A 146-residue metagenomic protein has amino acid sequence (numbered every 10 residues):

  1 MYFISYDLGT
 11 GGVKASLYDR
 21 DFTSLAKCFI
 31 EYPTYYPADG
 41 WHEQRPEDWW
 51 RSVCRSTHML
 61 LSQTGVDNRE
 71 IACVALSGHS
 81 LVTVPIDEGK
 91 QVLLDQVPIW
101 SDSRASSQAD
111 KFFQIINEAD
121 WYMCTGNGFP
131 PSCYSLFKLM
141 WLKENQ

Functional and structural regions predicted by a protein language model:
M1-D95: N-terminal glycine/serine-rich phosphate-binding loop of ATP-dependent small-molecule kinases, especially carbohydrate
H58-Q146: Glycine-rich phosphate-binding/catalytic subdomain of phosphoryl-transfer and nucleotide/sugar-phosphate-processing
